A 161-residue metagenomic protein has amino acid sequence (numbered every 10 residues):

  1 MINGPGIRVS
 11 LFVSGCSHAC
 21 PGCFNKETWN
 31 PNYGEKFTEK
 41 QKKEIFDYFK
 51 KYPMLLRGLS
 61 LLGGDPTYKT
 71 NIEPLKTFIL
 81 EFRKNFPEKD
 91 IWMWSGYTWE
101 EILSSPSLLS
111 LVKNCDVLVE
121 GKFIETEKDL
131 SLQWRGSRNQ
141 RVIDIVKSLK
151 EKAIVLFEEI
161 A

Functional and structural regions predicted by a protein language model:
M1-A19: N-terminal pre-triad scaffold of radical SAM enzymes
M1-P5, K50-M54, L80-A161: Auxiliary Fe-S-binding modules of radical SAM enzymes
I7, G22-M93, Y97-P106: Conserved Radical SAM active-site core
C16, P66, F123: Hydrophobic pocket-lining residues within nucleotide cofactor-binding pockets
S17-A19, T28, K76-T77, D129 (+1 more regions): Alpha-helix termini
P21, K69-T70, E127, V142: Residues at secondary-structure transition points
